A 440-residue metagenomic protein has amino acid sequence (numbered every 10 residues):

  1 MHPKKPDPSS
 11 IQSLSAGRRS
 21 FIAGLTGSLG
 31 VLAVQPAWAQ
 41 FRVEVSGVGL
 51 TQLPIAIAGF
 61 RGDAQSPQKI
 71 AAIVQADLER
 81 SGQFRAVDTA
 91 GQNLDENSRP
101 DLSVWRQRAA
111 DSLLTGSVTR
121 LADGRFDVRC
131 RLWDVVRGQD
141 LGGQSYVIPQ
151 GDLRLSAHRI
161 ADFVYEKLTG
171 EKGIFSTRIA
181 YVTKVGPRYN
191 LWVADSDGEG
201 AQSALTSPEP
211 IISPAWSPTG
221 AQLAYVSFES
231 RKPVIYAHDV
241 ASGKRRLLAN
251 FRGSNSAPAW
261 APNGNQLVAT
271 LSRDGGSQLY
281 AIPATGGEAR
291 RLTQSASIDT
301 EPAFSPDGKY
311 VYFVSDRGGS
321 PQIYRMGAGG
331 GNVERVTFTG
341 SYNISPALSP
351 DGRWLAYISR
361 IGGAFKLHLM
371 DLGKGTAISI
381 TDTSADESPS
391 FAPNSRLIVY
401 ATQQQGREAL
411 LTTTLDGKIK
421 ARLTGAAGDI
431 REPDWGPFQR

Functional and structural regions predicted by a protein language model:
M1-A16, A23-V34: N-terminal secretory signal peptides
E44-V104, L114, V118: Short beta-strand->alpha-helix linker/helix-N-cap micro-motif that forms a surface specificity/interaction loop
S98-F163: Amphipathic beta-strand/beta-sheet edge segments enriched in Tyr/Trp
P187-W192, K232-Y236, G276-Y280, S320-Y324 (+2 more regions): Structural motif
D195-I212, H238-S256, I282-T300, M326-Y342 (+2 more regions): Multi-bladed beta-propeller domains
P218-T219, P262-N263, P306-D307, P350-D351 (+2 more regions): Residue-level detector of Asp-centered blade-edge/turn motifs that repeat once per structural unit in beta-propeller
